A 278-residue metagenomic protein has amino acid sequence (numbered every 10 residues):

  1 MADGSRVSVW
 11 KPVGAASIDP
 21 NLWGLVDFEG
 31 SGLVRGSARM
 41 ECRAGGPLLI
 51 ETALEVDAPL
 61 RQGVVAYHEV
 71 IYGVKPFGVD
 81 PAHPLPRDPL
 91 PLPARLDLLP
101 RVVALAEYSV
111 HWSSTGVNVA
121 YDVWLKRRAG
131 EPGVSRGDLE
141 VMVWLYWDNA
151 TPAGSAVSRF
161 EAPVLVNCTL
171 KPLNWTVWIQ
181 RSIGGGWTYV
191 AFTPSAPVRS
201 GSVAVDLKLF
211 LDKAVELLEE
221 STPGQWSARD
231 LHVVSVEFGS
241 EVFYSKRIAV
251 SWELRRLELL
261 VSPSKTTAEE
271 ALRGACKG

Functional and structural regions predicted by a protein language model:
M1-Q62: Solvent-exposed N-terminal domain segments of exported/luminal and surface proteins
R43, E51-R61, K126, W144-Y146 (+7 more regions): A structural detector for beta-sheet-dominated domains
L48-L54, P100-Y108, Y121-V123, H232-F243: Short, hydrophobic/proline-enriched secondary-structure or compact coil segments at domain edges
E55-Y67, S114-G116, G130-V134, S200 (+1 more regions): Short, surface-exposed beta-strand/loop "edge" segments at domain boundaries and coil↔beta transitions
V65-P163: Extracellular-facing segments of soluble proteins and assemblies that are Gly/Ser/Thr-biased and enriched in aromatics
K126-K208: Short helix-loop boundary/capping segments
G185-G278: Long, compositionally biased interface segments
